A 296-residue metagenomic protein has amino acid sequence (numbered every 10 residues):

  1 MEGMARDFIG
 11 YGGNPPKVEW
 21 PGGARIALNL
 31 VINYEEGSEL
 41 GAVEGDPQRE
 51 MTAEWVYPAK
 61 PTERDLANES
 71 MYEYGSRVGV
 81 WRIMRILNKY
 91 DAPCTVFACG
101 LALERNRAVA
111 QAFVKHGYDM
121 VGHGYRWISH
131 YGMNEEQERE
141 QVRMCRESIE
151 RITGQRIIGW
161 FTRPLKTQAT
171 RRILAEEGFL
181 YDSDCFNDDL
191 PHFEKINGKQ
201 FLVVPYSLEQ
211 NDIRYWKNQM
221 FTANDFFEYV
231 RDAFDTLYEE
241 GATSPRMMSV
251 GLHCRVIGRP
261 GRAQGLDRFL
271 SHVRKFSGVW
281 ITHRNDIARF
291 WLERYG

Functional and structural regions predicted by a protein language model:
E2-G159, R163-L202, F227-V250, V256-G296: Catalytic alpha-helical scaffold of carbohydrate-active enzymes acting on polysaccharides/glycoconjugates
I196-R214: A structural motif
L208-Y229: Binuclear metal-dependent hydrolase catalytic cores centered on His/Asp/Glu-rich metal-binding motifs
